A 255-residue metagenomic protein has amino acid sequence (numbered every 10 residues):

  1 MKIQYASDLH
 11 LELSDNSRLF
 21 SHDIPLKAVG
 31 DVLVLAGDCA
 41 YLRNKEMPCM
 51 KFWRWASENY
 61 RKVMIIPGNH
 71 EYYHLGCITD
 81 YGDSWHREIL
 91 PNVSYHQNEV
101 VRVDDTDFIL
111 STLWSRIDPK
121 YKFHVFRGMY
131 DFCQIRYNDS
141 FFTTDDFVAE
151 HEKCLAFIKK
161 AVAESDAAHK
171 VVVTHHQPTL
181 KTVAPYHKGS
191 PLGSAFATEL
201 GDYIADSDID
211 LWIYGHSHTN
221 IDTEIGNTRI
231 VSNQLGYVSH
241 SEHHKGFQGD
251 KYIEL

Functional and structural regions predicted by a protein language model:
M1-I65, Y72-D80, S140: N-terminal active-site segment of His-dependent metallophosphoesterases
M1-Q4, V100-L110, H169, E224-R229: Beta-strand-turn-beta hairpins that frame and shape the catalytic cleft of phosphate-ester-processing enzymes
Y5-S7, L33-D38, M64-N69, S94-N98 (+4 more regions): Active-site neighborhood of phospho(di)ester-bond hydrolases with catalytic His/Asp-centered motifs
H10-N16, Y41-N44, H70-C77, V100-R102 (+4 more regions): Active-site environment of divalent metal-dependent phosphoester hydrolases
F20-P25, F52-S57, W85, V93-D105 (+2 more regions): Short amphipathic alpha-helices and their capping/turn segments at secondary-structure boundaries
K62-V125, Y130-Q134: A basic- and aromatic-enriched beta-loop-alpha substructure that forms the phosphate/nucleotide- and DNA/RNA-contacting
V101-V103, A184, P191-D210, H218-L255: Binuclear metal-dependent phosphoesterase catalytic core
I109-V171, H176-H187: Active-site-proximal loop/helix segment associated with metal-binding centers of metalloenzymes
